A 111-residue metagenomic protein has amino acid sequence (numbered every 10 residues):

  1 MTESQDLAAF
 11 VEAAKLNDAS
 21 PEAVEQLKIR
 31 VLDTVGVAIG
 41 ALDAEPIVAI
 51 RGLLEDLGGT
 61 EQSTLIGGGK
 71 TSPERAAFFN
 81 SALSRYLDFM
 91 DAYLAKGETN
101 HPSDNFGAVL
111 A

Functional and structural regions predicted by a protein language model:
M1-A111: N-terminal core-entry segment
